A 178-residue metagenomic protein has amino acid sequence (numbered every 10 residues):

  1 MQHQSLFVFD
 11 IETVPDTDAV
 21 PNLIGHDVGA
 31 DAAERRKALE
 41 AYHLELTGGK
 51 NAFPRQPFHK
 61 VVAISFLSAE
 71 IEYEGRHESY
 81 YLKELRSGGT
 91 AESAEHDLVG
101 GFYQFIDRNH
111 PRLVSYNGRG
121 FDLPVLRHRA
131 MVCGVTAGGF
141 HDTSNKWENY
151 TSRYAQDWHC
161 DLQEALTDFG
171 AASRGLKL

Functional and structural regions predicted by a protein language model:
M1-H59, E72: Entry/capping segment at the start of metal-dependent catalytic domains with acidic active-site entry clusters
Q2-S5, H59-E92, V99, Y103-L178: Metal-dependent phosphoesterase core characteristic of DEDDh/y 3'-5' exonuclease domains
V20, R35-Y42, L85, E95 (+2 more regions): Generic structural signal of hydrophobic/aromatic residues within well-ordered alpha-helices of folded domains
H43, T47-G48, S93-A94, K146: Mixed-charge, polar/low-complexity N-terminal
